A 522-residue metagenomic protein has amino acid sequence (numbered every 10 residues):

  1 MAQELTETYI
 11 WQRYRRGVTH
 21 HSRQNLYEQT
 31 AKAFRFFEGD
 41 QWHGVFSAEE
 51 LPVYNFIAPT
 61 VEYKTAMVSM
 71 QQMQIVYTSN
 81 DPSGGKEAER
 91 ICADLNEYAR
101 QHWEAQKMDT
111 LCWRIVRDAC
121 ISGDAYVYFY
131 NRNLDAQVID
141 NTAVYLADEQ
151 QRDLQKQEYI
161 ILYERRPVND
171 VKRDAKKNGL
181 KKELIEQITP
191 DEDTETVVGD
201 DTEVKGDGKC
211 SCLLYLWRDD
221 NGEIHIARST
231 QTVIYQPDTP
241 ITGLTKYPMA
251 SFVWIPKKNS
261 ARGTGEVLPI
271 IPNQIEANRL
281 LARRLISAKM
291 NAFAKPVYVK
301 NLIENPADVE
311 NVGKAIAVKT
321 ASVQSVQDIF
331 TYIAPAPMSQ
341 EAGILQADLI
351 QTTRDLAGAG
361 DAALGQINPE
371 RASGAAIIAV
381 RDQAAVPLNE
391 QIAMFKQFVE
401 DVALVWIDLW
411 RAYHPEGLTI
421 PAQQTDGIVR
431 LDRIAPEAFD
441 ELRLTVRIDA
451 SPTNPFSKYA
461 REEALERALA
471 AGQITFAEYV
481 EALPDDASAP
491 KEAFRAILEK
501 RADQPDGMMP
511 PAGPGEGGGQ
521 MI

Functional and structural regions predicted by a protein language model:
M1-H225, S229-Q231, D308, P337 (+4 more regions): Extended, helix-rich architectural segments
M1-T30, F34-F36, V45, V127 (+1 more regions): C-terminal anchoring/interaction modules
Y54, V61, G84, N169 (+13 more regions): Intrinsically disordered, low-complexity segments enriched in proline/serine/threonine
N55, D140, R166-V168, G265 (+4 more regions): Helix N-terminus capping/helix-initiation residues
Y77-P82, L95-A99, Q106, P256 (+6 more regions): Generic signal for short, ordered secondary-structure residues within or immediately flanking folded domains
G85-C92, A105-D109, E266-Q274, N278 (+3 more regions): Generic detection of long, well-ordered alpha-helical segments
D124-Y126, N141, S211-C212, Q236 (+3 more regions): Broad gene-expression machinery/nucleic-acid interaction feature
E223-G313, Y479: Catalytic nucleotidyl-transfer cores of nucleotide-processing enzymes
